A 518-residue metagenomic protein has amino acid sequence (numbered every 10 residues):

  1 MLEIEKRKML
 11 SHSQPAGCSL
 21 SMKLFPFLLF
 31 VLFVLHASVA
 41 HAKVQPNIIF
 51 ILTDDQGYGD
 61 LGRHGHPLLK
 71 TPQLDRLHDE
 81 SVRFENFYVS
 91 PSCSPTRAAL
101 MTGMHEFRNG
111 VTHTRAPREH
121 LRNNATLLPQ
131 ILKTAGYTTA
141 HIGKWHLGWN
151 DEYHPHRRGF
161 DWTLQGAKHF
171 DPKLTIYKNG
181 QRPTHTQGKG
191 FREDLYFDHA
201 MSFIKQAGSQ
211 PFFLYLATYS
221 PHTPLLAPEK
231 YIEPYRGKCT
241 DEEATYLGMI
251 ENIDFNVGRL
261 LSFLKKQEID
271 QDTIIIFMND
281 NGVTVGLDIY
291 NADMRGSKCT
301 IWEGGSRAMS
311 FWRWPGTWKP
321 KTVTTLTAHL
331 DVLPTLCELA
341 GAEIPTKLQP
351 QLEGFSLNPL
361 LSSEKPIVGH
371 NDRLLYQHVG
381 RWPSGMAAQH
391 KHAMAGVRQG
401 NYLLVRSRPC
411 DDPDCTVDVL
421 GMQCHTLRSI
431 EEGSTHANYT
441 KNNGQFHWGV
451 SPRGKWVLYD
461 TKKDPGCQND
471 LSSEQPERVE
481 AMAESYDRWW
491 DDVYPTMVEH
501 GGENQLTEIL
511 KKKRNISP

Functional and structural regions predicted by a protein language model:
E3-K8: Charged/polar low-complexity intrinsically disordered segments
P15: Cationic, low-complexity basic patches in intrinsically disordered or flexible, solvent-exposed regions
M22-F25: Positively charged n-region of N-terminal signal peptides that target proteins for export
L28-F30, A40: Cleavable N-terminal signal peptides
A40-T440, G444-V457, T461, P465-D491 (+2 more regions): Formylglycine-dependent sulfatase
